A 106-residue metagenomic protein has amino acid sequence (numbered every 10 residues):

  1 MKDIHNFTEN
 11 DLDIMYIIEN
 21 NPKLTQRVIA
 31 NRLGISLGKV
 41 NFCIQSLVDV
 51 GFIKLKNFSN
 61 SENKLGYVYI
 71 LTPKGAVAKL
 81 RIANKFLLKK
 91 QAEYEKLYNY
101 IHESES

Functional and structural regions predicted by a protein language model:
K2-D11, T25, K56-L80: Short, cationic-aromatic polyanion-contact patches
L12-Y16: Pre-recognition alpha-helix immediately N-terminal to the DNA-recognition helix within helix-turn-helix or winged-helix
R27, G38: Key DNA-contact positions within bacterial/archaeal DNA-binding proteins
N31, V48-D49: Alpha-helical residues within the helix-turn-helix
V77-S106: Amphipathic alpha-helical dimerization/coiled-coil segments that flank or bridge DNA-binding/regulatory modules
